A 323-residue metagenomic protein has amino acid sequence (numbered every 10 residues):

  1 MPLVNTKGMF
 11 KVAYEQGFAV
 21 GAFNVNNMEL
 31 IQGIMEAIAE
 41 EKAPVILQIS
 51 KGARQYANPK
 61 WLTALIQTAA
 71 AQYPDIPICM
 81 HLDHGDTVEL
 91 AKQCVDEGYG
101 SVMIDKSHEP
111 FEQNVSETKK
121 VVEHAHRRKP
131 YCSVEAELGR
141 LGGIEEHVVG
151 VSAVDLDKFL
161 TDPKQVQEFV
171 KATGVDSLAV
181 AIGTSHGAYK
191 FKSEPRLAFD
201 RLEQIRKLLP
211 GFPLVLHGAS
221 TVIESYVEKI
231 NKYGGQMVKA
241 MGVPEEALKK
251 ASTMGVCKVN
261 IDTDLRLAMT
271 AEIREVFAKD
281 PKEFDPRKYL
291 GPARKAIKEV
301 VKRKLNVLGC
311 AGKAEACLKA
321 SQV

Functional and structural regions predicted by a protein language model:
N5-G21, E283-F284: Generic N-terminal amphipathic, Lys/Arg-enriched alpha-helix
T6-V12, N27-A53, K60-D75, H84-P213 (+3 more regions): Alpha/beta enzyme core
V20-N24, M80-H81, M103, L214-L216 (+2 more regions): Short catalytic-loop micro-motif centered on adjacent basic/acidic residues
V20-N27, G52-Q55, L290: Short, N-terminal intrinsically disordered low-complexity segments that are rich in Pro/Gly and polar/charged residues
I78-L82, A271: Glycine-rich nucleotide/cofactor/substrate-binding loop typically near the N-terminus or early in the first domain
H217-T221: Short catalytic/ligand-gating loop segments at beta-alpha or beta-beta junctions within enzyme catalytic domains
K232-M237, V243-V323: C-terminal alpha-helical cap/extension of soluble enzyme domains
